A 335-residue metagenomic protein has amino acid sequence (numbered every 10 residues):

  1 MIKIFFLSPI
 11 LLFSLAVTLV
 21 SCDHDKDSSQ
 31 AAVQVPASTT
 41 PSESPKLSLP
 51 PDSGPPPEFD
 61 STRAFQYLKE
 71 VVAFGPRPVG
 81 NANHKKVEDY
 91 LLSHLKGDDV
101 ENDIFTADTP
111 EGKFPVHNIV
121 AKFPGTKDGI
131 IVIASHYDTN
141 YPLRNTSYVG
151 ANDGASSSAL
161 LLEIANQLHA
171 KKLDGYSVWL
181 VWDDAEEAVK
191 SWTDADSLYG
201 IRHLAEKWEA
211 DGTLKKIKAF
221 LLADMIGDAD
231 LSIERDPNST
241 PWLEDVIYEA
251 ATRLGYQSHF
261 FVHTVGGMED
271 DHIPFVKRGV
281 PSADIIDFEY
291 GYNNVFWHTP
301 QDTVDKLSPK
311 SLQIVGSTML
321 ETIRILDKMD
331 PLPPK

Functional and structural regions predicted by a protein language model:
M1-P9: Bacterial N-terminal signal peptides that target proteins for export
V17-S21: C-terminal motif of bacterial Sec signal peptides marking the signal peptidase cleavage site
D23-K26: Bacterial signal peptide processing site
S29-T62: Post-signal peptide N-terminal segment of mature Sec-exported envelope proteins
L47, P55-E58, N83, T106-D108 (+3 more regions): Active-site-adjacent substrate-binding region of metalloamidase/peptidase-like peptide-processing proteins
L47-S53, A64-R77, R144, W182 (+3 more regions): Acidic/histidine-rich, surface-exposed loop or edge segments in extracytoplasmic proteins
Q66-T126: A non-catalytic alpha/beta surface segment that caps or lines the substrate-entry region of metallo-dependent hydrolase
Y148-A250, T264-G267, D271-H272: Acidic/histidine-rich catalytic neighborhood of metal-dependent amide-processing enzymes
